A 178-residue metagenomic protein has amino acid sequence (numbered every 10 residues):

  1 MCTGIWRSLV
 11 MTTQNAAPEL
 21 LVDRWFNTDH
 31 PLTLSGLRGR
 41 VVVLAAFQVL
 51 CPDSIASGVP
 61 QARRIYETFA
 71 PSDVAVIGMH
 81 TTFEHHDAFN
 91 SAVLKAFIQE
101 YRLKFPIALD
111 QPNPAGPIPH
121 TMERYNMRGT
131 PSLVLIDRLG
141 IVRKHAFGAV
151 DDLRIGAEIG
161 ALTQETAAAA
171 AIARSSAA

Functional and structural regions predicted by a protein language model:
C2-S35, F105: N-terminal "domain-start" segment that seeds a small globular fold
L32-G58, A62, V76: Short active-site neighborhood of thiol/selenol oxidoreductases, capturing the structured segment around
G39-V42, S72-A75, L103-F105, R138: Loop/turn elements at helix/coil->beta-strand transitions in domains of secreted/extracellular proteins
I55-Y101, P112-I118: Structural microenvironment flanking redox-active thiols in thiol-disulfide oxidoreductases
Y101-L103, D110-G160: Thiol/disulfide oxidoreductase modules built on the thioredoxin-like
A161-A171: The C-terminal output helix
A171-A178: Cysteine/selenocysteine-centered motifs that mediate thiol-based redox chemistry or coordinate metal-sulfur cofactors
